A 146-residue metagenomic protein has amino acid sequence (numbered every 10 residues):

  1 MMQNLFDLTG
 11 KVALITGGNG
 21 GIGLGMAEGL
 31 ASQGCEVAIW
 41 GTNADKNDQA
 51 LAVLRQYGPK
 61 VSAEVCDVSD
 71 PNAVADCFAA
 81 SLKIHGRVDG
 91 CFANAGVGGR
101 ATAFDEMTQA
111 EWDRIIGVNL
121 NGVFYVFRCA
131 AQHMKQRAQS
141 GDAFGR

Functional and structural regions predicted by a protein language model:
K11, K60, R87-V88, M134-R146: Active-site loop of short-chain dehydrogenase/reductase
V12, N19-G21, N43: Conserved glycine-rich cofactor-binding loop
Q33-Q49: Conserved glycine-rich Rossmann-like NAD(P)H-binding loop of the short-chain dehydrogenase/reductase
A44, V65-C77, Q109: The beta1-alpha1 cofactor-binding region of Rossmann-like NAD(H)/NADP(H)-dependent oxidoreductases
N94-R100: Conserved NAD(P)H cofactor-binding loop of Rossmann-fold oxidoreductase domains
T102-F104, E111-I116: Substrate-binding pocket helix/loop in short-chain dehydrogenase/reductase
F127-R128: A short, exposed helix-loop element centered on a Lys and neighboring polar residues
